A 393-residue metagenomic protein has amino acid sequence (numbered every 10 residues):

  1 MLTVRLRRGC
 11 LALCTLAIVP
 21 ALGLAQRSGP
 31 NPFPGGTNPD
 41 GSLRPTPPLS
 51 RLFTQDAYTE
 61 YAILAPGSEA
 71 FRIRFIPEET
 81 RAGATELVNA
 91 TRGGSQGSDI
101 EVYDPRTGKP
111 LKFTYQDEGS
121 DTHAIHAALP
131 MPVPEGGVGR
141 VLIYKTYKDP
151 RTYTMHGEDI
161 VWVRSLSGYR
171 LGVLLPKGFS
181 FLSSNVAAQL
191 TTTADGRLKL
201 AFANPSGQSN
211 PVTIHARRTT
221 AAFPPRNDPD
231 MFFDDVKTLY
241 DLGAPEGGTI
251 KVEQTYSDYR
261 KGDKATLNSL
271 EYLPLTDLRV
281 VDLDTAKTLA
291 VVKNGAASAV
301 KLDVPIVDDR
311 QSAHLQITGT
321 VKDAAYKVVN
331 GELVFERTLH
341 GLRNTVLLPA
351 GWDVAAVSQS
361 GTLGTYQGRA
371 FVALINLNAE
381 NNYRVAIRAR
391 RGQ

Functional and structural regions predicted by a protein language model:
L2-L13: Bacterial N-terminal signal peptides that target proteins for export
L11-A21: Bacterial N-terminal signal peptides
G23-A25: Boundary at the C-terminal end of the N-terminal hydrophobic targeting segment
R27-N89, F223-L267: Early extracytoplasmic/domain-onset interaction patches
P32-L43, T80-D117, V163-A187, Y259-A290 (+1 more regions): Solvent-exposed beta-hairpin/edge-strand motifs
L52, G119-T192, G295-G361: Surface-exposed, acidic/Ser/Thr-rich flexible loop segments
A65-E69, F75-G83, K145-R151, K177 (+7 more regions): Beta-strand elements of well-folded, non-transmembrane domains
R197-P225, A370-Q393: C-terminal beta-strand-rich structural cap/linker in extracellular carbohydrate-active enzymes
